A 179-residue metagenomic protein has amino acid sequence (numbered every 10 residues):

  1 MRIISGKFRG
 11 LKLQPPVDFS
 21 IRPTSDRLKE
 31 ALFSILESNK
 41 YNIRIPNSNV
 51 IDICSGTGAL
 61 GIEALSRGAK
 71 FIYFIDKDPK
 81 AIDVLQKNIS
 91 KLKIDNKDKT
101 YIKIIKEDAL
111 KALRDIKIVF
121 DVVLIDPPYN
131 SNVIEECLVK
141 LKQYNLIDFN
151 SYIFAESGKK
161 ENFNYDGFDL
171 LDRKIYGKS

Functional and structural regions predicted by a protein language model:
M1-S179: Class I S-adenosyl-L-methionine-dependent methyltransferase catalytic core
